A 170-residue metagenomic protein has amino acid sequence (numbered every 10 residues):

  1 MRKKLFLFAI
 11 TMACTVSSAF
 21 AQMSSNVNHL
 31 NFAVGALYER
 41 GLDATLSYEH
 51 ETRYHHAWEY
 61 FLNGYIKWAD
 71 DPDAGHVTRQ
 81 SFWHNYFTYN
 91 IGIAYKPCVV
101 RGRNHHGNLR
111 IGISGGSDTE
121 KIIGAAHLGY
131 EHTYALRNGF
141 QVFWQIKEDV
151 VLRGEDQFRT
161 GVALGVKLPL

Functional and structural regions predicted by a protein language model:
M1-N26, L170: Cleavable N-terminal export/targeting peptides
F8-I10, Q145, T160: Generic detector of N-terminal low-structure segments
A21-I66, K167-P169: Short glycine/proline- and aromatic-enriched beta-strand/turn motifs that initiate or cap beta-hairpins
V27-F32, G75-T78, I113, I146-K147: Extracytoplasmic loops and strand-loop junctions of Gram-negative outer membrane beta-barrel proteins
F32-T45, N85-F87, G115-A126, V150-R159: Solvent-exposed loop/turn segments connecting transmembrane beta-strands in outer-membrane beta-barrel proteins
E49-G129, Y134-V142, L168: Gram-negative (and chloroplast) outer-membrane scaffold detector with strong preference for beta-barrel transmembrane
G64, I146-D149: Generic short beta-strand segments
I93, Q157-L170: Outer-membrane beta-barrel "beta-signal"
